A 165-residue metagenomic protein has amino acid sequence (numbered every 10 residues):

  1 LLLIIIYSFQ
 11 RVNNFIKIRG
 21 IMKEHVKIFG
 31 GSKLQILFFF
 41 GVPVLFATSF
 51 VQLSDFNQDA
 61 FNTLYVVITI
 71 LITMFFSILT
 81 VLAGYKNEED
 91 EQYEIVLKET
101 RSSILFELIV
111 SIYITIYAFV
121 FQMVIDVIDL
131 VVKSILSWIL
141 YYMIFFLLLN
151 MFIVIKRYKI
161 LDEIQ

Functional and structural regions predicted by a protein language model:
L1-I5, S137-K156: Alpha-helical membrane-embedded segments
L2-K17, F75-D90, I155-R157: Membrane-water interface of transmembrane alpha-helices
F15-I16, L149-Q165: Cytosolic juxtamembrane helix at the C-terminal end of the final transmembrane segment
V26-L64: Long, highly hydrophobic alpha-helical transmembrane signal-anchor segments
P43-N57, Y113-L136: Alpha-helical transmembrane segments and their membrane-interface junctions in multi-pass membrane proteins
F50-Q58, T80-I95: Membrane-helix interface/capping segments
V67-Y85, I144-N150: Generic alpha-helical transmembrane segments
Y93-I125: Amphipathic, membrane-active segments
